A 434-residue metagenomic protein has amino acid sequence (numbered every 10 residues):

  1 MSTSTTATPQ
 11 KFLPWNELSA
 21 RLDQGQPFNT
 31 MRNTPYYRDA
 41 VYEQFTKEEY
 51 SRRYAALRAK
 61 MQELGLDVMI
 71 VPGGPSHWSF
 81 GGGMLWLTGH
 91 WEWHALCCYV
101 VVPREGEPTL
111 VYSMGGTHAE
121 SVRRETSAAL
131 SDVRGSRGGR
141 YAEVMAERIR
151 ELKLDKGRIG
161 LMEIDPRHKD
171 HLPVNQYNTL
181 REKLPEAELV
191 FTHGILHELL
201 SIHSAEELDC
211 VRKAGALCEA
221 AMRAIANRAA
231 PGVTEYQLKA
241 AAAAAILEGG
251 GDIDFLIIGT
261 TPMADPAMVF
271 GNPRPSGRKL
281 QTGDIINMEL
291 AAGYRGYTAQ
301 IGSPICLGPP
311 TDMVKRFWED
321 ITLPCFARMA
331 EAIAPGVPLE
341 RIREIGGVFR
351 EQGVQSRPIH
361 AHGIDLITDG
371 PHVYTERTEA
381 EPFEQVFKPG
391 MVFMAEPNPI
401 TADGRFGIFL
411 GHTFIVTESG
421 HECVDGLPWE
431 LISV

Functional and structural regions predicted by a protein language model:
M1-V434: Active-site neighborhoods and metal-handling regions in enzymes and metal-associated proteins
